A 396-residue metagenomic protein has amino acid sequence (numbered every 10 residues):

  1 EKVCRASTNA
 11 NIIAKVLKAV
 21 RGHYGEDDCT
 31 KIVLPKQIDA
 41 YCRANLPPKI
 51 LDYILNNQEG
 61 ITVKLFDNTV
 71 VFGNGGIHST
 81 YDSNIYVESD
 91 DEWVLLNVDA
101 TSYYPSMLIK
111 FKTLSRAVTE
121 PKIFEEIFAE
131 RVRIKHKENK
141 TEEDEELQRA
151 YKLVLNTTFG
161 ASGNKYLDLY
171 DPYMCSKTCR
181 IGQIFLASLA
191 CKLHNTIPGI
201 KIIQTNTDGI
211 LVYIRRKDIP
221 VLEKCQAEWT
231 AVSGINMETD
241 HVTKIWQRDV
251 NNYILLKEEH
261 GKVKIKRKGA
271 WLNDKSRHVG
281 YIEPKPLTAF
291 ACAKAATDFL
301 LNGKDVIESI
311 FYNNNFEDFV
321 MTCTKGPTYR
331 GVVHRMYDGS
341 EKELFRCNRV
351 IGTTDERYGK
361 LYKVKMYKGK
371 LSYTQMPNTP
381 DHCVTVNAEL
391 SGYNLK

Functional and structural regions predicted by a protein language model:
E1-L95, A100-T101, S106, K192-R216 (+5 more regions): Conserved "right-hand" nucleotidyltransferase catalytic core of DNA-directed polymerases
V3-I13, L17, Y41, P48 (+4 more regions): C-terminal, non-catalytic extensions of nucleic-acid polymerases
V20, L114-S115, P121, N252-L256: General N-terminal targeting signals
E59-C191, N195-T196, Y213: Helical catalytic core of nucleic-acid polymerases
